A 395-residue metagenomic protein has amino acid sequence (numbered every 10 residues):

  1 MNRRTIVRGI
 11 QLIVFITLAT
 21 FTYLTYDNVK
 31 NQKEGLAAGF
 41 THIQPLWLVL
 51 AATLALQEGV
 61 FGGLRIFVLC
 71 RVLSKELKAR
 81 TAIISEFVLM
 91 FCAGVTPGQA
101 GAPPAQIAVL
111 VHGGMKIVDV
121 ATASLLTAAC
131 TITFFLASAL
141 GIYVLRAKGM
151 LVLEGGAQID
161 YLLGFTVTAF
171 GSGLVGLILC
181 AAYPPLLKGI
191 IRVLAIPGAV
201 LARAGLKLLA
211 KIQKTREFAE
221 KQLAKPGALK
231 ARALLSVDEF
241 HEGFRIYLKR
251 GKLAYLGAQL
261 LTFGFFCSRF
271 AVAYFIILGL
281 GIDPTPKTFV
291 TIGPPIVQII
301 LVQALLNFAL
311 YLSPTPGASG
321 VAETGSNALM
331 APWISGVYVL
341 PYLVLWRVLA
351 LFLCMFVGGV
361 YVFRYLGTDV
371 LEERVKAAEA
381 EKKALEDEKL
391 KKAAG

Functional and structural regions predicted by a protein language model:
M1-A38, L89-E217, T315, S319-G395: Transmembrane helix-loop-helix hairpins in multi-pass inner-membrane proteins
I10, H42-L50, R245-L260: Membrane-interface helix starts
L18, G62-L69, Q106, Y183 (+4 more regions): Hydrophobic/aromatic residues in alpha-helical transmembrane segments
T25-Y26, K211, T215-D238: Short, membrane-interfacial amphipathic segments enriched in basic
E34-H42, S236-R250: A short amphipathic helical element positioned immediately N-terminal to and/or at the very start of a transmembrane
A55-L64, V68-R71, T81-A82, A93-P104 (+1 more regions): Short helix-coil transition sites and intra-membrane helix breaks within transmembrane domains of multi-pass
G63-V88, I276-V302: Membrane-embedded helical hairpins/re-entrant loop segments and their flanking transmembrane helices within multi-pass
R80-L89, D119-V120, P294-F308, V337-V348: Alpha-helical transmembrane segments of multi-pass membrane proteins
